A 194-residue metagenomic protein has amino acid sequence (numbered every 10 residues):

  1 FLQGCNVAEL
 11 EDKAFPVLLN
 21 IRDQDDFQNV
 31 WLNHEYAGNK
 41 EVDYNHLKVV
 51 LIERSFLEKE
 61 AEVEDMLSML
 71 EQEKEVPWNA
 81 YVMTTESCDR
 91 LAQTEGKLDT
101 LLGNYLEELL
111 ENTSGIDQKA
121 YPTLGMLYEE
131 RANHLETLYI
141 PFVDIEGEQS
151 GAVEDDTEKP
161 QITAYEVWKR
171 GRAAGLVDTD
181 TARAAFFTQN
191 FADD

Functional and structural regions predicted by a protein language model:
F1-D194: Membrane-proximal alpha-helical signals and transmembrane carboxylates
